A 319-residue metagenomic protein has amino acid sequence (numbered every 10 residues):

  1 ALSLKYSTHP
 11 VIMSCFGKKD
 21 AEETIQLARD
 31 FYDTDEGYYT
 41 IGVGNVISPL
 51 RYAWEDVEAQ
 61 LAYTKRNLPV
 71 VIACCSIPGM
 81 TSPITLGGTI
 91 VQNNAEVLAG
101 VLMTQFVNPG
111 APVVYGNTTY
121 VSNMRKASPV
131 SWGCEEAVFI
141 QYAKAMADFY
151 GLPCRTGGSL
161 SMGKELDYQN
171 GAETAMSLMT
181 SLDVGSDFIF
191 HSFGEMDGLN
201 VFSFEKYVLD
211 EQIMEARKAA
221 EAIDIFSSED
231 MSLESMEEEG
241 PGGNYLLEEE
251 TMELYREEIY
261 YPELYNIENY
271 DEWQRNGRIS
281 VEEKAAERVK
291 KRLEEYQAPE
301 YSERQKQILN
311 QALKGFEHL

Functional and structural regions predicted by a protein language model:
A1-D183, D187: Helix-rich catalytic cores of soluble enzyme domains
I77, Y120-N123, C154-G158, F190-N200 (+3 more regions): Short acidic (Asp/Glu) and glycine-rich catalytic loops that position anionic groups and cofactors
I140-L246: Hydrophobic alpha-helical bundle architecture
E205-L319: Catalytic-core signal marking the mid-to-C-terminal active-site face
